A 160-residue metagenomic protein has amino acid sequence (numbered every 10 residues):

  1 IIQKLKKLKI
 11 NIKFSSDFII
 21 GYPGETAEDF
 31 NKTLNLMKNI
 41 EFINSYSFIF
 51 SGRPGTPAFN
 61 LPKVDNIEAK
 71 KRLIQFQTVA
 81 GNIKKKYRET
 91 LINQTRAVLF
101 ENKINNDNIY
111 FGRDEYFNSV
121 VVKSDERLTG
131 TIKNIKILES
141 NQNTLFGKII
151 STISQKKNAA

Functional and structural regions predicted by a protein language model:
I1-T56, Q75-K84: Conserved C-terminal portion of the radical SAM core fold that forms the substrate/S-adenosylmethionine-binding
N60-A160: Terminal RNA-binding accessory module
